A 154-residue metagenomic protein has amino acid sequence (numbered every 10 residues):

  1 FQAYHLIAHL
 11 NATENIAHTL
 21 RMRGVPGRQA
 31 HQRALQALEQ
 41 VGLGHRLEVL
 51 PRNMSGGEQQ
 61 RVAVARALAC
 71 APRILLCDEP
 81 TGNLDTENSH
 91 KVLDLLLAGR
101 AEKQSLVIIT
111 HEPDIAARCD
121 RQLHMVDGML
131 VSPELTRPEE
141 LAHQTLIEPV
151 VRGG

Functional and structural regions predicted by a protein language model:
F1-M125: ABC family nucleotide-binding domain
M129-G154: Conserved beta-strand-loop-alpha-helix hinge in the C-terminal portion of ABC ATPase nucleotide-binding domains
